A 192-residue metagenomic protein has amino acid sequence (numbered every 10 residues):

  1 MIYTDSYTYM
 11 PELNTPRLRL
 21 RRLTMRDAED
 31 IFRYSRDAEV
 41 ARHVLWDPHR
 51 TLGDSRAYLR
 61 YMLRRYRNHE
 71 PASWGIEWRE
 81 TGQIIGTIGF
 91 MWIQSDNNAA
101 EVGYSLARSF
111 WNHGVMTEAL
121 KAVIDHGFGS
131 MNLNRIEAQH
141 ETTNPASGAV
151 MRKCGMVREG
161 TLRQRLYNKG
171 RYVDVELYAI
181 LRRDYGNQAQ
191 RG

Functional and structural regions predicted by a protein language model:
M1-R42, S73, E77-G192: Acyl-donor (CoA/ACP) binding surface of acyl/acetyltransferases
E39-Y61, A72-W74: Conserved GNAT-fold acetyl-CoA-binding loop/helix
M62, Y66, G127-S130: Hydrophobic recognition helices of helix-based DNA-binding modules
R65-H69, M156: Short loop/turn motifs at secondary-structure junctions and domain boundaries
